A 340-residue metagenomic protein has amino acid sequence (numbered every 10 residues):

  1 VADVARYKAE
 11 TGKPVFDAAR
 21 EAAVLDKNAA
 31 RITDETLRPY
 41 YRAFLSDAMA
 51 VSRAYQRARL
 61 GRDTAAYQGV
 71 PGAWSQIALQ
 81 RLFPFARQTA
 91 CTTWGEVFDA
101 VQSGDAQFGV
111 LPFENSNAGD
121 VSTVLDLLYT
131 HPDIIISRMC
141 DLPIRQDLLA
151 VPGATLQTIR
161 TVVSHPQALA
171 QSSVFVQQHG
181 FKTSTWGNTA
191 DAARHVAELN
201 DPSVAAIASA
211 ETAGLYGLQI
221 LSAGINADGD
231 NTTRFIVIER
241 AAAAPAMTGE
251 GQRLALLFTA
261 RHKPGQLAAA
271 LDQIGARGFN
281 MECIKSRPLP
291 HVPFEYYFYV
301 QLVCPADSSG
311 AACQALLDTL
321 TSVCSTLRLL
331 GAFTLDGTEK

Functional and structural regions predicted by a protein language model:
V1-K340: Domain-level signature for soluble enzymes in the chorismate/prephenate branch of the shikimate pathway
